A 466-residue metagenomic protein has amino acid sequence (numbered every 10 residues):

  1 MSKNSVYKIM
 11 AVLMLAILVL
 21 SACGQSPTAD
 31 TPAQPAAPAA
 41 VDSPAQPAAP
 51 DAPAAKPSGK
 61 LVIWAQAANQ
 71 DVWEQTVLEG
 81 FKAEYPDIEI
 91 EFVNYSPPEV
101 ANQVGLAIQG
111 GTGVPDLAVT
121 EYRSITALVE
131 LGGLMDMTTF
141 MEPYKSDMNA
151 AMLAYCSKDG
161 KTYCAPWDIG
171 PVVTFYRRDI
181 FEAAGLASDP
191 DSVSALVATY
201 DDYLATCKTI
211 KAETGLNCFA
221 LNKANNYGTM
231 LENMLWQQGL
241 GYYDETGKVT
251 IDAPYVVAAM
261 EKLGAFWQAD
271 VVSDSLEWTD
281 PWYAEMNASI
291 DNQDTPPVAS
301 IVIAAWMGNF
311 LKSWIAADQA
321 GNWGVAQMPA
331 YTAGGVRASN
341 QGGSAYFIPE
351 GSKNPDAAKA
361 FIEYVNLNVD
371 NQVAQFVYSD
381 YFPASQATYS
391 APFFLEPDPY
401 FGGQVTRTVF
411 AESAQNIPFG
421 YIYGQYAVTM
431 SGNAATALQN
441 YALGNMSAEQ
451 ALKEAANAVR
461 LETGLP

Functional and structural regions predicted by a protein language model:
K8, C23-A127, L131, M141-S146 (+8 more regions): Conserved N-terminal structural module of periplasmic/extracytoplasmic solute-binding proteins
Q75, E79, P98-D136, S146-C164 (+6 more regions): Pocket-flanking alpha-helical
A83, D87, E142, S157-N226 (+5 more regions): Helix-loop-helix "hinge/cap" segment bordering the ligand-binding cleft or interdomain interface
A83, E89, A184, Q268-V272 (+4 more regions): Extracytoplasmic/periplasmic substrate-recognition and gating elements
P98-N102, T214, A220-K223, Q238-N322 (+4 more regions): Extracytoplasmic ligand-binding clamshell segments of periplasmic binding protein
E121-F175, D179-E182, D201-T206, M230 (+4 more regions): Hinge/lid segment of periplasmic solute-binding proteins
T138-A150, D191-L196, F219, L240-M260 (+7 more regions): Short, solvent-exposed loop/beta-turn-alpha elements that line the ligand-binding surface or hinge of extracytoplasmic
G402-A455: C-terminal capping/gating helix-and-loop segments adjacent to ligand/active sites or protein-protein/ligand interfaces
